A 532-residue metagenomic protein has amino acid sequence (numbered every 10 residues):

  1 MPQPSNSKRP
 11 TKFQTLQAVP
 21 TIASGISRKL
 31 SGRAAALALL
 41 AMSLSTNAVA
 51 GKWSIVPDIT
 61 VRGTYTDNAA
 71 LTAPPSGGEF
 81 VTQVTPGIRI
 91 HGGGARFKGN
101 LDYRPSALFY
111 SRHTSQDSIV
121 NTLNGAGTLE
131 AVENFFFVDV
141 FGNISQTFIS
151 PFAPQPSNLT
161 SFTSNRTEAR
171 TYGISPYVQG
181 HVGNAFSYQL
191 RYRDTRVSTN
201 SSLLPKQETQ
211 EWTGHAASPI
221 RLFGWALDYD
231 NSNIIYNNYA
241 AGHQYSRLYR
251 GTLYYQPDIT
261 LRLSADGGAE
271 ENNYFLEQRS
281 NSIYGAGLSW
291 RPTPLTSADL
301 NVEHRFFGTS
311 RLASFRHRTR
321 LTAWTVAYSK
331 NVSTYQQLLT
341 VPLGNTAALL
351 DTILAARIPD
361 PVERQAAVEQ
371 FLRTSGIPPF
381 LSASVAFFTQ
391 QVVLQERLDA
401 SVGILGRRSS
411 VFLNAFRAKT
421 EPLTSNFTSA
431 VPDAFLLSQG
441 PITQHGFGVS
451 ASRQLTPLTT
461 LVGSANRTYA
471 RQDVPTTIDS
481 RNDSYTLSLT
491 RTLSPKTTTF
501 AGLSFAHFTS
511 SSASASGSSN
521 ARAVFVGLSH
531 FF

Functional and structural regions predicted by a protein language model:
M1, P20-A23, S27, L39-A41 (+1 more regions): Compositionally biased, low-complexity segments
P2, L44-F532: Gram-negative and organellar
S5-A35: Bacterial N-terminal signal peptides that target proteins for export
T15, A23, S27, A41 (+2 more regions): Generic secretory/membrane-interface signal
A35-S45: Bacterial N-terminal signal peptides
